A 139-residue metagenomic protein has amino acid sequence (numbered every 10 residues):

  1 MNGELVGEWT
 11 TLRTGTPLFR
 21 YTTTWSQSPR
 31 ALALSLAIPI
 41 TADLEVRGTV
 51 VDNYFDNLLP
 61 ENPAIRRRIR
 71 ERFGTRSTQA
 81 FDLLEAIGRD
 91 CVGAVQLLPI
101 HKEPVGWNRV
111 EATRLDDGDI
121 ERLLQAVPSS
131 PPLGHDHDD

Functional and structural regions predicted by a protein language model:
M1-D139: Phosphate/dinucleotide-binding and metal-coordinating scaffold of catalytic cores in nucleotide-dependent enzymes
